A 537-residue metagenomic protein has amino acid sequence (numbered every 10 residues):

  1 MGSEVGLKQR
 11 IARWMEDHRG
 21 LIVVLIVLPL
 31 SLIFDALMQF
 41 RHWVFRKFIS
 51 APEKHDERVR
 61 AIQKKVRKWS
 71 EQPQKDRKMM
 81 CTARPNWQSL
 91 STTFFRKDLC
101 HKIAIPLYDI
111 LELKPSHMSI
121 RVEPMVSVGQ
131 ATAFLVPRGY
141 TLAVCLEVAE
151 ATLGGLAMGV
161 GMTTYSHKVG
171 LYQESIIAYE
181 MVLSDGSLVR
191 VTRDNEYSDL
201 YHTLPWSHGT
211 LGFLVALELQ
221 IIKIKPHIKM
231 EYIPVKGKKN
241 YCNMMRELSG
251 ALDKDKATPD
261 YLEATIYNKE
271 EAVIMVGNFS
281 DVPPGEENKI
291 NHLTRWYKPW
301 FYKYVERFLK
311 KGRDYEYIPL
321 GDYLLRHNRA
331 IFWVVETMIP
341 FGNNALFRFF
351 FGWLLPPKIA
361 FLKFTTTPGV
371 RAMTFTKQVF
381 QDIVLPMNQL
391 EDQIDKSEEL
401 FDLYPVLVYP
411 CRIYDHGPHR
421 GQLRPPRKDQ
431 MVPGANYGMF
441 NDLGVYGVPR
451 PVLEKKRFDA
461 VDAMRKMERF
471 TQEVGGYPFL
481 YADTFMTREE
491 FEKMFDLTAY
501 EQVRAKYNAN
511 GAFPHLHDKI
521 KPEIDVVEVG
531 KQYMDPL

Functional and structural regions predicted by a protein language model:
M1-K75, H515-L537: Eukaryotic N-terminal low-complexity, Ser/Thr- and Lys/Arg-rich leader segments that predominantly function as
G2-E16, G20, I177-D392, E399-D402: C-terminal substrate-binding/cap subdomain adjacent to the FAD-binding core in PCMH-type and related FAD-linked
I22-L25, P29-F40, L362-P368, T374 (+4 more regions): Activity-critical C-terminal alpha-helical subdomain
F45-E57, I228-M230, M373-Q381, G444-L453: Glycine- and acidic
I49-E150, L156-Y165, V408: Glycine-rich N-terminal segment of FAD-binding domains in flavoprotein oxidoreductases, spanning the beta-loop-helix
C81-R84, D260-Y267, Q378, I383 (+2 more regions): A short glycine-rich, hydrophobically flanked beta-strand micro-motif that places a catalytic Asp/Glu for divalent metal
F95, V273-S280, F350-W353, K358 (+3 more regions): Short glycine/threonine-rich loop-to-helix capping motif typified by GTGT followed within a few residues by an Asp-Pro
I383-V406, M439-D442, Y446-F479: Extended C-terminal subregions enriched in glycine
